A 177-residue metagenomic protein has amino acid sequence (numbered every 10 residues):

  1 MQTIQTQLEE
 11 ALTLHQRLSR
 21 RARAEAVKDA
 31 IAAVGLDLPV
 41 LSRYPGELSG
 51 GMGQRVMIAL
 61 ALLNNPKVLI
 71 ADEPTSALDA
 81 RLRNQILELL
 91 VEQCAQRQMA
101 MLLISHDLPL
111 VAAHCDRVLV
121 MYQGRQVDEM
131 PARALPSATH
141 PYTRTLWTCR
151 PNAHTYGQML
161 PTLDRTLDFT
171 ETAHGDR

Functional and structural regions predicted by a protein language model:
A22-P39, W147-T148: Conserved ABC ATPase "signature" region
Y44-L48, M52: Conserved ABC ATPase signature
I58, I86: Hydrophobic anchor residue at the start of the ABC signature
L63-K67: A short, proline-enriched helix->beta-strand linker immediately N-terminal to the Walker B motif in ABC-type P-loop
V111-A113: A short, surface-exposed alpha-helical micro-motif characterized by mixed small hydrophobic and charged/polar residues
E129-R177: Short catalytic/signature loops enriched in Gly
